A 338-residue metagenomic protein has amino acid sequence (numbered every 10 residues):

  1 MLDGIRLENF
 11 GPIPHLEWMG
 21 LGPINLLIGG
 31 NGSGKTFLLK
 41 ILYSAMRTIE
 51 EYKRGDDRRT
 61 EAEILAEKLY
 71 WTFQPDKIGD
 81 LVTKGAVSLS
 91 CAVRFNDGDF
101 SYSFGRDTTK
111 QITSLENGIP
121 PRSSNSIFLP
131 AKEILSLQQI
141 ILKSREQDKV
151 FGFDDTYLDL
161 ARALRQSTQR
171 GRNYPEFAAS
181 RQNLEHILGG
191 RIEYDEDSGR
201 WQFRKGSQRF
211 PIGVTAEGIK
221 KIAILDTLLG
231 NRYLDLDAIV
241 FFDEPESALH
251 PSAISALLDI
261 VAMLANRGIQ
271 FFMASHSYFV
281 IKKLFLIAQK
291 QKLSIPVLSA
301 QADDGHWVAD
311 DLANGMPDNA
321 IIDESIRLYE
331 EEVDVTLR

Functional and structural regions predicted by a protein language model:
M1-S44, T48: Pre-Walker A-like glycine/lysine-rich segment at the N-terminus of P-loop NTPase domains
G4-R6, M46-V240, G305-R338: Phosphate-coordinating catalytic segments in nucleotide- and nucleic-acid-processing enzymes
L16-G22, R232-D235, M263: Phosphate-binding P-loop
I24-L26, S126, I239, Q270-F272: Residue-level preference for the first positions of well-ordered beta-strands
K40-I41, T227, K283: Active-site signature of alpha/beta-hydrolase-fold catalytic machinery across serine- and Asp/Cys-nucleophile hydrolases
D243-P245: Walker B catalytic acidic pair
A256-R338: C-terminal lobe/lid and adjacent interdomain/linker elements of RecA-like ASCE P-loop ATPase modules
